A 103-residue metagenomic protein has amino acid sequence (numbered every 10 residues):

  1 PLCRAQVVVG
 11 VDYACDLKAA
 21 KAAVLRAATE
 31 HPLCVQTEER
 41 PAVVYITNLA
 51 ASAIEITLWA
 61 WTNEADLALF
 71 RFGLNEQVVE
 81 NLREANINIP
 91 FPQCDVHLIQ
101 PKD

Functional and structural regions predicted by a protein language model:
P1-D103: Structured, soluble regulatory/oligomerization domains located on the cytosolic or IMS-facing side of membrane proteins
